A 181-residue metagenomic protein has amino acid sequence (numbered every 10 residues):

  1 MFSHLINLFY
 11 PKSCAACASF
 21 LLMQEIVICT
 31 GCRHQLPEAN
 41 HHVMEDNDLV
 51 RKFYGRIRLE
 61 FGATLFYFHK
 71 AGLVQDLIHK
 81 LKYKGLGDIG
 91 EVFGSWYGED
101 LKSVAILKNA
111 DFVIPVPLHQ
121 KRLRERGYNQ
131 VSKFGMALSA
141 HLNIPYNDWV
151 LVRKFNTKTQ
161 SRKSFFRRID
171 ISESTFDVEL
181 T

Functional and structural regions predicted by a protein language model:
M1-T181: Glycine-rich phosphate/pyrophosphate-handling loop used in enzymes and phosphotransfer proteins
